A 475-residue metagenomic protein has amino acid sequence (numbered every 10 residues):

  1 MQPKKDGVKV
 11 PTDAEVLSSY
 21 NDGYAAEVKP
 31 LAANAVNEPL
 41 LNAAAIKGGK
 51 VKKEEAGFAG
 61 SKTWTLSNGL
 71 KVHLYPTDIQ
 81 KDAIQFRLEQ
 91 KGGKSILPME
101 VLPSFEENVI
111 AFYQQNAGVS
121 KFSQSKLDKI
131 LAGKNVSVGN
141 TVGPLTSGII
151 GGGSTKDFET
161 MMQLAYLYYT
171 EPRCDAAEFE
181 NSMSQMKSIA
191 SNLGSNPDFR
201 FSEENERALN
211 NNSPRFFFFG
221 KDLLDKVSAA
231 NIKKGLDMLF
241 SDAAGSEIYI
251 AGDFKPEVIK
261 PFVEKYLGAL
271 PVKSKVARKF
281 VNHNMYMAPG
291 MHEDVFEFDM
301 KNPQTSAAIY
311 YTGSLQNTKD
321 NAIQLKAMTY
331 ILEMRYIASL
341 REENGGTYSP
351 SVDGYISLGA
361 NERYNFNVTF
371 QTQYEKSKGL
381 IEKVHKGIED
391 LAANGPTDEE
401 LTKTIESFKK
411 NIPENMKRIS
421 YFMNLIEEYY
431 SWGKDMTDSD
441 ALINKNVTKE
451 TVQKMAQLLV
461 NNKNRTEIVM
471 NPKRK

Functional and structural regions predicted by a protein language model:
M1-E100, E247-D299, T305-S306, Y311-T312 (+1 more regions): Proteolytic maturation boundary segments
M1-Q2, Q80-E171, N181-S191, N196-K226 (+6 more regions): M16 family metallopeptidases and their MPP-like homologs
G23, E27, Q316-A327, L332-R335 (+1 more regions): PPIase-associated folding chaperone regions across multiple families
L74-Y75, V136-G139, K234-D237, D294-F298 (+1 more regions): Short beta-strand/turn micro-motifs at beta-sheet edges
D175-N181, K275-R278: Conserved short beta-strand edge segments in small beta-sheet-based binding/regulatory domains
D225-A230, K234-G235: A small/polar active-site loop signature that marks catalytic segments
M238-D242: Glycine-rich phosphate/diphosphate-binding loops that line cofactor/substrate pockets in enzymes
